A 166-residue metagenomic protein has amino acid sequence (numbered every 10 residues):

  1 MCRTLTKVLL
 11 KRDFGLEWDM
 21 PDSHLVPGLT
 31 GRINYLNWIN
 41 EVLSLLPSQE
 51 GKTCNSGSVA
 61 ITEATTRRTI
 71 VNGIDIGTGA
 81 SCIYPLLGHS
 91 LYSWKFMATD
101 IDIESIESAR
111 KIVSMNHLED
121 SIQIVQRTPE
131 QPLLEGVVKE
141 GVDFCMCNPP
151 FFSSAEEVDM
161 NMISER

Functional and structural regions predicted by a protein language model:
M1-G28: N-terminal auxiliary segments of SAM/dcSAM-dependent transferases
T4, L25, L43, I61-E63 (+1 more regions): Charge-biased, low-complexity intrinsically disordered regions
G31-Y35: N-terminal pre-P-loop "Q-motif" helix
N37-V42: Phosphate/ATP-binding catalytic cores across multiple sugar-kinase/actin-like superfamilies, primarily ASKHA
T53-A80, K95-M97: Conserved class I S-adenosyl-L-methionine
C82-P85: Conserved SAM-dependent methyltransferase scaffold
G88: Caspase-like (clan CD) cysteine peptidase catalytic core
Y92-W94, I101-R166: S-adenosylmethionine
